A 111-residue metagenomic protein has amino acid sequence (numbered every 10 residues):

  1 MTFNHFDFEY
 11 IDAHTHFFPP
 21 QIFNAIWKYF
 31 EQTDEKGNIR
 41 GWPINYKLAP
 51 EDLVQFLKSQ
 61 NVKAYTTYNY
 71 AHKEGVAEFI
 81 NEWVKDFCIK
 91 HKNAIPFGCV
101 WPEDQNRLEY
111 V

Functional and structural regions predicted by a protein language model:
M1-V111: Helix-coil boundary/capping segments in enzymes
